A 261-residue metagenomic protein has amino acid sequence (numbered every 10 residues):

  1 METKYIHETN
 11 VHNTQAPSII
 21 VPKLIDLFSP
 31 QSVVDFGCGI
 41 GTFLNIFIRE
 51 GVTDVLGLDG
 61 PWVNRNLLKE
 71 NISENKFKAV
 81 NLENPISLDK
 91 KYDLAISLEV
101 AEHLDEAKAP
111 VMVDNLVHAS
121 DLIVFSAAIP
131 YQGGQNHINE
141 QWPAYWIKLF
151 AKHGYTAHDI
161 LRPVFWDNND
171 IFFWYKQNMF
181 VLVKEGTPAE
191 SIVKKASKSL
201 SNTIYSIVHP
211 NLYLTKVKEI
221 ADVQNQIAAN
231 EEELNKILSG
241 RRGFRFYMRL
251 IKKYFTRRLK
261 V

Functional and structural regions predicted by a protein language model:
M1-I96, A107-V117, G133, H137-Y145 (+3 more regions): Conserved N-terminal segment of class I S-adenosyl-L-methionine
V100: Hydrophobic adenine-recognition pocket in adenosine-nucleotide-binding enzymes
H103-L104: A short His-aromatic
S120-P130: Conserved beta-strand signature within the Rossmann-like core of class I S-adenosyl-L-methionine
